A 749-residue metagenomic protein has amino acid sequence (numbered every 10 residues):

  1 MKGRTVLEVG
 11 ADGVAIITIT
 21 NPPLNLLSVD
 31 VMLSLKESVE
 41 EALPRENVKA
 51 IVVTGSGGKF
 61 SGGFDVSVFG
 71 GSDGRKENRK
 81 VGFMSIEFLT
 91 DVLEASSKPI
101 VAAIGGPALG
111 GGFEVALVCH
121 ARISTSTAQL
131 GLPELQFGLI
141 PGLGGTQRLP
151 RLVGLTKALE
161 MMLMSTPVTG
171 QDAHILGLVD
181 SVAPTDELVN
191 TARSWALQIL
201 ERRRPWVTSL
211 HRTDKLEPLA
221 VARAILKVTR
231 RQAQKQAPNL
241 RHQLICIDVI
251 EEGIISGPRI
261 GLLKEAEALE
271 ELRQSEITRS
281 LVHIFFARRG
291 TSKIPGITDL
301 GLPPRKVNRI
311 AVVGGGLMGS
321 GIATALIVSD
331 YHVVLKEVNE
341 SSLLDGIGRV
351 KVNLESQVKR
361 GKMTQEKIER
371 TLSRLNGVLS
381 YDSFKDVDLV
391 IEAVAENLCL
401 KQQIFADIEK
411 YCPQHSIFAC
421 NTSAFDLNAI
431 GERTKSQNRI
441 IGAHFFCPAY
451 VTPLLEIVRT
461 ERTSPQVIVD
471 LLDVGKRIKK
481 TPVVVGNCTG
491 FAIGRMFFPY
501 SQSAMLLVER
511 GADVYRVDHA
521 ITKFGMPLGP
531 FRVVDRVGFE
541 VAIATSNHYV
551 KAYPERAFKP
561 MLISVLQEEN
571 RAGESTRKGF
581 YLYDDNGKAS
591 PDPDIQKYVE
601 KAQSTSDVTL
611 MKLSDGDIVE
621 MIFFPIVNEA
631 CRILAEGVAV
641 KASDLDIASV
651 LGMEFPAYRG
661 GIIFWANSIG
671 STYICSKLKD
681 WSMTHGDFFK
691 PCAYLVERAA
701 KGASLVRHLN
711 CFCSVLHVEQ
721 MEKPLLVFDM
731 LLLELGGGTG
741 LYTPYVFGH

Functional and structural regions predicted by a protein language model:
M1-T54, D91: Conserved CoA-thioester-binding segment of acyl-CoA-metabolizing enzymes
G3-T5, G10, T20, M32 (+9 more regions): N-terminal glycine-rich phosphate-binding loop for ADP-containing cofactors
A15, A311-V313, L733: Conserved beta-strand elements of the Class I
T90-A102: Conserved catalytic cysteine-centered active-site region of acyl-thioester-dependent Claisen-condensing enzymes
A102, G106-G112: Gly/Ser-rich catalytic serine loop of serine hydrolases
F728-L731, Y745: Intrinsic disorder
M730-G738: Conserved class I S-adenosyl-L-methionine
